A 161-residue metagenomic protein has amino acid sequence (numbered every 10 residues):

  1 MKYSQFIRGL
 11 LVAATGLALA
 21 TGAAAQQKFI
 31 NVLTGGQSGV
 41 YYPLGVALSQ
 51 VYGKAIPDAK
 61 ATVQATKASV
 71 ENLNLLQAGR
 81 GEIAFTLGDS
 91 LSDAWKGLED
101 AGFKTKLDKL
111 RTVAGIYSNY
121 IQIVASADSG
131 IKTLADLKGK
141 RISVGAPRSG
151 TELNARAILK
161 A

Functional and structural regions predicted by a protein language model:
M1-L11: Bacterial N-terminal signal peptides that target proteins for export
A14-L17: Repetitive helical segments and hydrophobic/amphipathic motifs
A20-G22: N-terminal signal peptide c-region/cleavage motif recognized by signal peptidases
N31-A55, A59, N119-A161: Bilobed "Venus flytrap"/periplasmic-binding protein-like clamshell domains and structurally analogous long
V46-V51, T62-K104, I123, I131: Pocket-flanking alpha-helical
F103-I116: A structural signal for short loop-to-beta-strand junctions that line the ligand-binding cleft of periplasmic/secreted
